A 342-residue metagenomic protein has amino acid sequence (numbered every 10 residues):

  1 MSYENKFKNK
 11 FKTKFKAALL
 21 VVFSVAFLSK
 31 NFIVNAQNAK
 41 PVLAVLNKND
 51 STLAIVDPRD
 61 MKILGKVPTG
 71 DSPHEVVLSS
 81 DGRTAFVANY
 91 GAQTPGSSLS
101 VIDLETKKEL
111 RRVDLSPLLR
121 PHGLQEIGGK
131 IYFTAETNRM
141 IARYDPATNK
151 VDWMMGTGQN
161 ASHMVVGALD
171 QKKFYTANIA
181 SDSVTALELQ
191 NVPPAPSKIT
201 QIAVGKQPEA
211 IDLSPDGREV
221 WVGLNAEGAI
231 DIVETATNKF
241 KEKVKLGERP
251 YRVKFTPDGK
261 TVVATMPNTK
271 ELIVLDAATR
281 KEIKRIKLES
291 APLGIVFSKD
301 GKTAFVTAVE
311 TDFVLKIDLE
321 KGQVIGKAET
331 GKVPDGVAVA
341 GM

Functional and structural regions predicted by a protein language model:
M1, V22-V25: Short, low-complexity intrinsically disordered segments enriched in A/P/G/S/L with frequent Arg, especially at protein
M1-T13: N-terminal secretory signal peptides that target proteins for export/translocation
K14-V21: Sec-dependent signal peptide recognition, specifically the positively charged N-region followed immediately by
V25-I33: C-terminal segment of classical bacterial N-terminal signal peptides
F32-M342: Predominantly soluble domains enriched in secretory-pathway, periplasmic, or organellar proteins
